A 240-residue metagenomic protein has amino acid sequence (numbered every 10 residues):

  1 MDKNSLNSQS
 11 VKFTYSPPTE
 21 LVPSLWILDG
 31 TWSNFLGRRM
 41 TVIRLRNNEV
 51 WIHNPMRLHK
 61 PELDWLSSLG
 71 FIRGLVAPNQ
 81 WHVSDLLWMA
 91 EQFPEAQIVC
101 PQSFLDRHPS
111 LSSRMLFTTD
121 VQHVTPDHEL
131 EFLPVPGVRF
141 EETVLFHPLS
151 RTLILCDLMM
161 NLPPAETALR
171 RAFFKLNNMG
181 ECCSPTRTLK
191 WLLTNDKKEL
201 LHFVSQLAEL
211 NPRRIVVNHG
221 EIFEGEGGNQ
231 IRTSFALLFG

Functional and structural regions predicted by a protein language model:
D2-T19, S33, W51-I52, V138-F239: Metallo-beta-lactamase
P17-T41: N-terminal short beta-loop-beta anion/metal-coordinating cradle
V22-D29, W51, D127-E131: Short, hydrophobic/aromatic-rich segments at coil-to-beta transitions
N34-G74: Pre-active-site segment of Zn-dependent metallo-hydrolases
H53-M56, V76-Q80, C100-Q102, V135 (+3 more regions): Short His-Asn-centered micro-motif
H59-K60, W81-D85, L105-P109, N161-P164 (+1 more regions): Active-site environment of divalent metal-dependent phosphoester hydrolases
L63-P126: Active-site HxH/HxHxD metal-binding segment of metal-dependent hydrolases
P101-E142, P148-L149, N195, E199-H202 (+1 more regions): Metallo-beta-lactamase
